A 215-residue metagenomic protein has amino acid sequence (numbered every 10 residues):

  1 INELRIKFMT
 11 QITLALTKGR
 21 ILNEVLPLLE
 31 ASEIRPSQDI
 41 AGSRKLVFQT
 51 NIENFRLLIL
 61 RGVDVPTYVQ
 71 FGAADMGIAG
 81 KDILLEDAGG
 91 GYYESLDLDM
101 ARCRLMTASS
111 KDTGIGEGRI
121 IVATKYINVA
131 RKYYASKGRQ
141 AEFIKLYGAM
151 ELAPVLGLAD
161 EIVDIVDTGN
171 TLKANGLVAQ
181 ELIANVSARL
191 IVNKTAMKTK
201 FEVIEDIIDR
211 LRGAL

Functional and structural regions predicted by a protein language model:
R5-L215: Domain-level signature for soluble enzymes in the chorismate/prephenate branch of the shikimate pathway
